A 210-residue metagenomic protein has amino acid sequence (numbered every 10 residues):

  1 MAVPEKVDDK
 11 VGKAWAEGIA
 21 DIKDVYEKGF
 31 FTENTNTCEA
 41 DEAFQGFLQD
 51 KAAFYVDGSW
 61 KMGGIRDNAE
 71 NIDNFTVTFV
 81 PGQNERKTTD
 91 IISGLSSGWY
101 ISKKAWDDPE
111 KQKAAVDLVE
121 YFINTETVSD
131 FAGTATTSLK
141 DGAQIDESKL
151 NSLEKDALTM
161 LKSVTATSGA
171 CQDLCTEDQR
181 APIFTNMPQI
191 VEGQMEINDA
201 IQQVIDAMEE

Functional and structural regions predicted by a protein language model:
M1-A2, K87-K103, D178-P188: Periplasmic solute-binding protein
V3-N36: Glycine-centered hinge/linker elements that transmit conformational signals in sensory and ligand-binding systems
K28, N71, A105-Q112, Q189: Short helix-loop capping/hinge motifs at secondary-structure junctions, enriched in acidic/polar residues
E33-L48: Short helix-initiation/N-cap motifs at beta->coil->alpha
F47, I197-M208: Short, well-structured alpha-helical segments that form the helix of a local strand-helix-strand
Q49-D57, D73: Alpha-to-beta junction loops
S59-D67, V80-Q83, S97-E177: Mature extracytoplasmic/periplasmic domains
D73-S93: Short beta-strand->loop
